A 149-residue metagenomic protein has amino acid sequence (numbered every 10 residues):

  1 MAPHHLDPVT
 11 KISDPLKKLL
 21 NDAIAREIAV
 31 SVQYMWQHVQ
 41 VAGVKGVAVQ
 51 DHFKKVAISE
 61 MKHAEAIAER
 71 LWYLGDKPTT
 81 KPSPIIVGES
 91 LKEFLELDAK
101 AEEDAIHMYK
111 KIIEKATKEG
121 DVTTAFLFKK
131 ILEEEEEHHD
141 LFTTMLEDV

Functional and structural regions predicted by a protein language model:
M1-V149: Iron-associated oxidoreductase/ferritin-like identity signal
